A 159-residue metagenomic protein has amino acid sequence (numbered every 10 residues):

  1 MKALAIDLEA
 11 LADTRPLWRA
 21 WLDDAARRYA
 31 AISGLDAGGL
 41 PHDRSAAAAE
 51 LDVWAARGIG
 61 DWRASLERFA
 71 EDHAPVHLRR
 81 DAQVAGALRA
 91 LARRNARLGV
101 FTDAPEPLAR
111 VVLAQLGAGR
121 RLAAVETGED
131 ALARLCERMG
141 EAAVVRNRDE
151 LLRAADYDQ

Functional and structural regions predicted by a protein language model:
M1-L4, E106, R110-Q159: Asp-based, Mg2+/Mn2+-dependent phosphohydrolase catalytic module
M1-P41: Active-site neighborhood of HAD-like aspartate-dependent phosphohydrolases
T14, V100-F101, N147: Small/polar loops that bind or transfer phosphate-bearing groups
D23-R27, R44-G60: Helix-loop "lid/cap" segments that line or gate small-molecule binding pockets
R44-A46, L51-D52, H77-D81, D103: Hydrophobic alpha-helical segments that drive targeting, anchoring, or assembly
G58-R68: Acidic catalytic patch
G60, E71-V100, E106, R110: Short, acidic loop-to-helix structural element flanking the phosphoryl-transfer center in phosphate-processing enzymes
